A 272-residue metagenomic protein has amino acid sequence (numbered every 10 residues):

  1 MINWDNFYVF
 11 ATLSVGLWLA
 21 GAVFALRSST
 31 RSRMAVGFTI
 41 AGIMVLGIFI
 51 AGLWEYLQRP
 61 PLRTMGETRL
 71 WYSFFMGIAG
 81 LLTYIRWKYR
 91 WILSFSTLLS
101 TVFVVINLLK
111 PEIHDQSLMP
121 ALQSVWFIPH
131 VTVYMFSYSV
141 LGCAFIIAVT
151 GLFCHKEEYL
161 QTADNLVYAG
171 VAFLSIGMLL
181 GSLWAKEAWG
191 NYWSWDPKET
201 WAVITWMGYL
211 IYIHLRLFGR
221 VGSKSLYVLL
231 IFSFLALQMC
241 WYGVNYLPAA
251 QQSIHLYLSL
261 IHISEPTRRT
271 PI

Functional and structural regions predicted by a protein language model:
M1-L19, P129-L141: Hydrophobic transmembrane alpha-helical segments in integral membrane proteins
L17-F24, A41-G52, S73-G80, L99-I106 (+4 more regions): Membrane-embedded alpha-helical transmembrane segments of multi-pass integral membrane proteins
F24-R31, Y56-R59: Short, hydrophobic transmembrane alpha-helix segments
T30-G42, R90-T97, Y159-G170, S223-L230: Membrane-interfacial loop-to-transmembrane alpha-helix junctions, especially the N-terminal start
M44-E55, T101-P129, G151, V171-W189 (+1 more regions): C-terminal ends of transmembrane alpha-helices and the immediately adjacent extracellular/lumenal or cytosolic loop
V45-L99, L109, S182-V203: Membrane-interface helix-loop-helix modules in multi-pass inner-membrane proteins
L174-K224: Glycine/small-residue-rich hydrophobic helix-like segments
I261-I272: Single conserved hydrophobic/aromatic residue that forms the stacking wall/gate of nucleotide- or nucleobase-binding
